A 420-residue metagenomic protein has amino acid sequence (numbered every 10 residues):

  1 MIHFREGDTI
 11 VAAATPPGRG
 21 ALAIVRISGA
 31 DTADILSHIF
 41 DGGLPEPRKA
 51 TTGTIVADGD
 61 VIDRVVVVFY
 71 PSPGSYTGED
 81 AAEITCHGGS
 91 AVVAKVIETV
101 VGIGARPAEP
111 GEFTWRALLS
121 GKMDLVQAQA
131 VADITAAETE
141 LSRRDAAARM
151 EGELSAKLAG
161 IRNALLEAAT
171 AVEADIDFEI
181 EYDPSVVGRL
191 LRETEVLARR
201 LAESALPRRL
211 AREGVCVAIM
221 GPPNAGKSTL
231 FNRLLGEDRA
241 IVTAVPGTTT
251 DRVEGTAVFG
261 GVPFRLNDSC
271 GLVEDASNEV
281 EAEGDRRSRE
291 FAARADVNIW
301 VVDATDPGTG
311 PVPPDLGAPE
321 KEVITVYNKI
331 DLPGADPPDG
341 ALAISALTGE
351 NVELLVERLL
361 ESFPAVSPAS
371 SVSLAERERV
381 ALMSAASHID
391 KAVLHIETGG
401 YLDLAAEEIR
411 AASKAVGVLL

Functional and structural regions predicted by a protein language model:
M1-R144, A148, N163, I324: A glycine-rich (often HGG/GG-containing) alpha/beta subdomain
I2-P17, V56, T139-V258, D275-N278 (+2 more regions): C-terminal-of-GTPase-core extension/linker across diverse P-loop GTPases
R26, F231, D268: Short, acidic/hydrophobic/Gly-rich beta-strand patch recurrent on exposed beta strands that often constitutes part
T52-P71, G247-A276, R294-V297: Switch I (G2) and immediately adjacent beta-strands of P-loop GTPase domains
R106, P263-R265, G340: Conserved beta-strand segments of alpha/beta enzyme cores
G121, N224, D268: Conserved G/P- and acidic residue-centered "switch" motifs that form tight phosphate/ATP-binding loops in soluble
L266, V301, V326: Generic enzyme active-site microenvironment
E281-T305: Inter-motif core of Ras-like GTPase G domains
